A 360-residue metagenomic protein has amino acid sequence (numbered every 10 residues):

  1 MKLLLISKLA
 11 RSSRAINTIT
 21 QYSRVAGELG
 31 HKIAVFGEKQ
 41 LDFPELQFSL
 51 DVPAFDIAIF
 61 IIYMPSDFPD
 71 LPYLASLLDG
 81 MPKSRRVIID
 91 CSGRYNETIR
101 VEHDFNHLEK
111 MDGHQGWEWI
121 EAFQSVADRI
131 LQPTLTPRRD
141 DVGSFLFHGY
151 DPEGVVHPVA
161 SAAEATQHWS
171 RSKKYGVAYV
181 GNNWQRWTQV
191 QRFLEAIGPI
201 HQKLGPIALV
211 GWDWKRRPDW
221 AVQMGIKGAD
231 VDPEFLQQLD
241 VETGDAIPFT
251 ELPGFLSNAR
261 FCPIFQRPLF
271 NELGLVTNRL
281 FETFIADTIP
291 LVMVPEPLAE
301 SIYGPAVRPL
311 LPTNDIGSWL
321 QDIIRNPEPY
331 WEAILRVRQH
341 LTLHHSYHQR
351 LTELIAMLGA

Functional and structural regions predicted by a protein language model:
M1, G30, A54-I57, K83-S84 (+3 more regions): A general structural motif
K2-L29, V35-L46, I62-S76, C91-G93 (+3 more regions): Nucleotide-sugar donor-binding catalytic core of glycosyltransferases
E45-P53, D322-I323: Short amphipathic alpha-helix with an adjacent loop that forms part of the alpha/beta core around
L50-I59, A259-R260: Short acidic/histidine-rich motifs immediately flanking catalytic phosphotransfer sites in two-component signaling
P53-A54, P69-R86, T98-V101: Glycosyltransferases and closely related glycan-assembly transferases that use nucleotide-activated donors
A306-N314, D322-P327: Conserved acidic donor-binding segment of nucleotide-sugar-dependent glycosyltransferases
W319: Short amphipathic alpha-helices within nucleic acid-binding modules
I324-L358: A charged, aromatic-enriched C-terminal amphipathic alpha-helix characteristic of glycosyltransferases across folds
